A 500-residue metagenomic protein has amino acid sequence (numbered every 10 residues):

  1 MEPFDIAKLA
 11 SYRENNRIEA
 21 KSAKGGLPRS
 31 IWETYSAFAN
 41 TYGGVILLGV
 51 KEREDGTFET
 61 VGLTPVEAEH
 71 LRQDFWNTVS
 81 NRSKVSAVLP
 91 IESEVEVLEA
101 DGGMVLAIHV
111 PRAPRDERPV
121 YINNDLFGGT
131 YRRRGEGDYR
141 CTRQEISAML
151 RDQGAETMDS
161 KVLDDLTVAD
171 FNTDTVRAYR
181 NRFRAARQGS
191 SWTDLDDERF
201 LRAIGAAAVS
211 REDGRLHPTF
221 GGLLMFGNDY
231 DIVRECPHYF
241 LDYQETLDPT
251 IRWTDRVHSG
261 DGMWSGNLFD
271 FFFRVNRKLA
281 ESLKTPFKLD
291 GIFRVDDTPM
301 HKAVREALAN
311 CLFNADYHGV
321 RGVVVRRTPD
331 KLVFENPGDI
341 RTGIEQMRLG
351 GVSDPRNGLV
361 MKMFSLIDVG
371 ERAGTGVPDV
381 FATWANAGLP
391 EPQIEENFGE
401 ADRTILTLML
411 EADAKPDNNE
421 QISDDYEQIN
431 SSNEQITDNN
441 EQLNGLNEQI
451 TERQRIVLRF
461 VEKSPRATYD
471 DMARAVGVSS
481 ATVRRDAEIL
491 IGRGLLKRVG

Functional and structural regions predicted by a protein language model:
M1-M300, E306-A414, G477, R485: Conserved N-terminal catalytic/coupling substructures associated with nucleotide/phosphate chemistry
A315, R453-Q454, R498: Short, cationic motifs built from Arg/Lys/His that form the positively charged side of catalytic pockets
G370, N386-I394, G399, T407-R466 (+3 more regions): Short, low-complexity, charged/polar intrinsically disordered tails
M472, I489-L490: Basic amphipathic alpha-helical segments that dock to polyanions
I491-V499: A short, conserved structural fragment
